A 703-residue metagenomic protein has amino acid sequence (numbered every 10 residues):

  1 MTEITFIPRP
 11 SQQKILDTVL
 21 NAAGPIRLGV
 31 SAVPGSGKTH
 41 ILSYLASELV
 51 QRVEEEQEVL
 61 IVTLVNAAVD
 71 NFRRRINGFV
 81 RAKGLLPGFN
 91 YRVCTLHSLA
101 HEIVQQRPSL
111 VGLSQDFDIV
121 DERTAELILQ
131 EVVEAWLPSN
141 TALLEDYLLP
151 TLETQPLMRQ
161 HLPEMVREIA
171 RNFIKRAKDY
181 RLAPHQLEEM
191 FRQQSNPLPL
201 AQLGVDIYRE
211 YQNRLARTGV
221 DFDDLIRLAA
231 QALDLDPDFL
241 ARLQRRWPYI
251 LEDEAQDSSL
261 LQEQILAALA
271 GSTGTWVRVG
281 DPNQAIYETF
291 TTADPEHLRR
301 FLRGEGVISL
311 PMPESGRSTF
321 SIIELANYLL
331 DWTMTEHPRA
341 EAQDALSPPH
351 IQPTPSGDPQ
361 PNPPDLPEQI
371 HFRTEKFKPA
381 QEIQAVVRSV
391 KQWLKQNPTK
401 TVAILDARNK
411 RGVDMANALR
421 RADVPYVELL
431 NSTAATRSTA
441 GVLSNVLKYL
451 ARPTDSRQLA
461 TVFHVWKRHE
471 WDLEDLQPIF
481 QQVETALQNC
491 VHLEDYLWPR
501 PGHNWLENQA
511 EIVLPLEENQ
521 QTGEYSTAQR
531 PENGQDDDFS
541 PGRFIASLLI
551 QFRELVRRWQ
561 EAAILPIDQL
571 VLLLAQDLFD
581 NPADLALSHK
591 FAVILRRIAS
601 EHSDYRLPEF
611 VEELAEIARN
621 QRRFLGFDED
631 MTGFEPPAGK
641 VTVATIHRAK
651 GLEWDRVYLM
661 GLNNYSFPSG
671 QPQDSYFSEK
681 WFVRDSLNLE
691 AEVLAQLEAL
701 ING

Functional and structural regions predicted by a protein language model:
M1-Q115, I119, A241, E324-N327 (+2 more regions): P-loop NTPase Walker
T2-I41, L60, R92, V120-A125 (+6 more regions): Conserved helicase NTPase motor core
A23, L28-A46, V50, G306-I308 (+6 more regions): Helicase P-loop NTPase motor core
E54-E58, F79-N90, R107-D121, V133-Y147 (+9 more regions): Short, polar/flexible loop-turn hinges at active-site or ligand-entry regions and domain interfaces
E55-F72, N90-V93, D253, V279 (+8 more regions): Conserved RecA-like ASCE P-loop NTPase motor core of nucleic-acid helicases/translocases
I76, S98, E102-I103, V111 (+6 more regions): Conserved short internal alpha-helix adjacent to the catalytic or cofactor-binding core of large enzyme scaffolds
L110-D206, S309-S315, M334-H337, V465-N489: ATP-hydrolysis module of ASCE/P-loop NTPase motor domains, specifically the Walker B Asp-Glu catalytic pair
Q193, Y449-G703: Conserved helicase C-terminal RecA-like lobe
